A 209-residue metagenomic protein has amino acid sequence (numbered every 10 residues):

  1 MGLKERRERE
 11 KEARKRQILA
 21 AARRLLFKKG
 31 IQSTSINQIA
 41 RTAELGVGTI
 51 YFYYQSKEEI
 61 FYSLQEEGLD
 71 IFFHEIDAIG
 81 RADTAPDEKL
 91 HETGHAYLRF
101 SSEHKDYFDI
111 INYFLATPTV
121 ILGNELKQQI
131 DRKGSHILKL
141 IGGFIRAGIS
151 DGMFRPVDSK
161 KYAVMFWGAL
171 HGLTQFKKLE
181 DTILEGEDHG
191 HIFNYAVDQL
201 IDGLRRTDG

Functional and structural regions predicted by a protein language model:
M1-A13, D208-G209: N-terminal intrinsically disordered/low-complexity leader segments
E12-A20, Q32-S33, Y53-D77, H91 (+2 more regions): An amphipathic alpha-helix adjacent to DNA-recognition modules
L25-E59, S63: Helix-turn-helix
S63, D77-Y107, Y162-F166, G209: Hydrophobic alpha-helical connector segments
D70, D77, L122-D151, K160-V164 (+2 more regions): Amphipathic alpha-helical packing segments from all-alpha helical-bundle domains
E103-N124, K177-L179: Amphipathic alpha-helical segments used for helix-helix packing
I149-A196, D208: Hydrophobic/aromatic-rich alpha-helical bundle segments in the mid-to-C-terminal region
